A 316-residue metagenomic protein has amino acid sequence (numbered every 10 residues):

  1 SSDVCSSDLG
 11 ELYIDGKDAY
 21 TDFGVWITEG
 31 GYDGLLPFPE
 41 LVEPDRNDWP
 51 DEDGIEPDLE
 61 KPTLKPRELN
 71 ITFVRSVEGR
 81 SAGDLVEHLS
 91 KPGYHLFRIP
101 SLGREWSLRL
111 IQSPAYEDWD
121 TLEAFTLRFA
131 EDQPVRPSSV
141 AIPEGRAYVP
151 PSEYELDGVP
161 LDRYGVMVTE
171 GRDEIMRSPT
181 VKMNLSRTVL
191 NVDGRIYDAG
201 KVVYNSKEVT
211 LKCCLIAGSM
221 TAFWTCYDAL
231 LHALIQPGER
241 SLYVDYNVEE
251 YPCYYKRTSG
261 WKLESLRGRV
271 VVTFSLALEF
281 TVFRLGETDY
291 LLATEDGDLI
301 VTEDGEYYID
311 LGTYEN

Functional and structural regions predicted by a protein language model:
S1-S6: Short, small-residue-biased leader/transition segments that mark boundaries at the very start of proteins
S7-N316: Extracellular/virion structural assembly segments
